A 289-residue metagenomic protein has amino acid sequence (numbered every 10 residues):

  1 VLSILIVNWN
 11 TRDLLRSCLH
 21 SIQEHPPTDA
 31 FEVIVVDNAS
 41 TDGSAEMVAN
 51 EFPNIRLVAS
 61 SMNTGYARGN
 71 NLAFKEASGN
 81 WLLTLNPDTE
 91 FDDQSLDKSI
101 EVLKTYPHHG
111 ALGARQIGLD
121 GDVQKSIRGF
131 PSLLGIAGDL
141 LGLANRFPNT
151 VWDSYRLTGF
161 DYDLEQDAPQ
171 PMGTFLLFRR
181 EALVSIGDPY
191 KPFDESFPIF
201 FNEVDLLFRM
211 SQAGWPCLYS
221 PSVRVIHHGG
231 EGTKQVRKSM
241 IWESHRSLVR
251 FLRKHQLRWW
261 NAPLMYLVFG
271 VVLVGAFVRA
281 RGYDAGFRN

Functional and structural regions predicted by a protein language model:
H20-A30: Short, acidic, metal-binding catalytic loop of nucleotide-sugar glycosyltransferases
S21, D37-E46, M62: A conserved acidic beta->alpha catalytic loop
A59-A77: Glycine-rich, basic loop-to-helix element that forms the pyrophosphate-binding segment of sugar-nucleotide handling
L82: Short aromatic/hydrophobic "clamp" motif used to bind/position activated sugar donors
E90-S126: Conserved donor NDP-sugar-binding/catalytic core segment of glycosyltransferases
P131-P169: Short, flexible, basic/aromatic active-site loop/helix in glycosyltransferases
D161-R224: A short, conserved alpha-helix in the catalytic core of glycosyltransferases
L207-G286: Active-site-adjacent helix/loop segment of glycosyltransferases that harbors family-specific signature motifs
